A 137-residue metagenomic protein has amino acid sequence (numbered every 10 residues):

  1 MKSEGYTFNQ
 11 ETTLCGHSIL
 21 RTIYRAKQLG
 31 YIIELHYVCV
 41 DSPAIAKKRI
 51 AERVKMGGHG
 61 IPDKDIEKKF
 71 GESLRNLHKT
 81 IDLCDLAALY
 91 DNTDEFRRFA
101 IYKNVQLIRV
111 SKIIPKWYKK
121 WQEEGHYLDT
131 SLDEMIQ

Functional and structural regions predicted by a protein language model:
M1-V40, S73, A88: Glycine-rich phosphate-binding loop used to anchor ATP phosphates in small-molecule kinases, encompassing both
N9, G57, I61, A88-D91: Secondary-structure transition/capping residues
C15, C39-I45, D94-F96: Conserved nucleotide-binding/hydrolysis micro-motifs of P-loop NTPases
I23-A26, R49-E52, Y102-N104: Short, glycine/charged-enriched secondary-structure capping and boundary segments
Q28-L29, V54-M56, Q106-V110: Short, low-complexity, polar/charged sequence segments that are solvent-exposed and flexible
Y31-K79: A glycine- and Lys/Arg-enriched "phosphate-lid" helix/loop adjacent to the NTP-binding pocket of small-molecule kinases
T80-Q137: NTP-dependent small-molecule kinase module
